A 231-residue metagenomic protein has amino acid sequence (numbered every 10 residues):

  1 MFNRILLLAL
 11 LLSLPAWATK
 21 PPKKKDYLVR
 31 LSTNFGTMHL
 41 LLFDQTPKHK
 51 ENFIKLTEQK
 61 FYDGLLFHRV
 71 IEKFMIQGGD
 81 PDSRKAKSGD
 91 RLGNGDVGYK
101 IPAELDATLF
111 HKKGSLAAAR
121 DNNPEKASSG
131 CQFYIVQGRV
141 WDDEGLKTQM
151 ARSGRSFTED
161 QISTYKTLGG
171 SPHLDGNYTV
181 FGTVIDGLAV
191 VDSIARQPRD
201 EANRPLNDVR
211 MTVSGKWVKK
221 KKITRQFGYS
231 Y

Functional and structural regions predicted by a protein language model:
I5-S13: Sec-dependent N-terminal signal peptides
A16-Y231: Cyclophilin-like peptidyl-prolyl cis-trans isomerases
